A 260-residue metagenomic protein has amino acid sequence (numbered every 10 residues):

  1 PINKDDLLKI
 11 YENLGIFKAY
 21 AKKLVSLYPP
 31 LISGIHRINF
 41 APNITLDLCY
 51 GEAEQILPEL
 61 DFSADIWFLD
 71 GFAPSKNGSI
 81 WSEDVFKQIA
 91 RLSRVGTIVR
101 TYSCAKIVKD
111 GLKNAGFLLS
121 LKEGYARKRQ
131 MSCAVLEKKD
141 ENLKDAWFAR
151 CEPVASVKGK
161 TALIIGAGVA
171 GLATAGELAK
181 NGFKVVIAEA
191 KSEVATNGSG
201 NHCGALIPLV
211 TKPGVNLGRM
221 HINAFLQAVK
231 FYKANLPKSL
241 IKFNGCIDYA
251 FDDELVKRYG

Functional and structural regions predicted by a protein language model:
I10-P58: S-adenosyl-L-methionine
P58-I66: A short acidic, Gly/Pro-enriched loop at the edge of an enzyme's catalytic core that lines a small-molecule cofactor
S82-V95: A short glycine-rich, Lys/Arg-flanked "PGG" loop and its adjoining helix->strand segment in the class I
G96-S103: Conserved beta-strand signature within the Rossmann-like core of class I S-adenosyl-L-methionine
E141-K160: A short, basic/flexible loop-to-alpha-helix module at the beginning of a structural domain
K160-I187: N-terminal Rossmann-like FAD-binding beta1-loop-alpha1 element of flavoenzymes
K180-G200: Glycine-rich FAD pyrophosphate-binding loop
A205-G260: Dinucleotide-binding Rossmann-like beta1-alpha1 core, especially the glycine-rich loop that anchors the ADP
